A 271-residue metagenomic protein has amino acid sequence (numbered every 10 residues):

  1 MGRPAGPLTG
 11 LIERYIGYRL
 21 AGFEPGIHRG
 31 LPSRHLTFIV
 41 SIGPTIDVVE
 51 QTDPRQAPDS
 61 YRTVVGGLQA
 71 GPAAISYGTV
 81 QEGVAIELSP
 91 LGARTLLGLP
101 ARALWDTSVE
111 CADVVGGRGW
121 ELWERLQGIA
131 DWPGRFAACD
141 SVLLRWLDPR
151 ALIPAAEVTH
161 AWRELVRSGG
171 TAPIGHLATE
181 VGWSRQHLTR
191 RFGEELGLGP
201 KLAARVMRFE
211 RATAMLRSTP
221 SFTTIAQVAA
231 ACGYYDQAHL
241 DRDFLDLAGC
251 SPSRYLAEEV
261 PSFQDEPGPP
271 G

Functional and structural regions predicted by a protein language model:
M1-R185, E195-P200, A214-Y235, S251-G271: Alpha-helical bundle regulatory/interaction domains
R191, R211-A214, D243: A periodicity- and composition-biased signal for non-globular, repetitive helical segments
F192, A204, F244, L256: DNA major-groove recognition helix of helix-turn-helix
K201-V206, E210-A212: Amphipathic alpha-helical "recognition" segments
R208, F244, V260: Positions that flank functional sites
